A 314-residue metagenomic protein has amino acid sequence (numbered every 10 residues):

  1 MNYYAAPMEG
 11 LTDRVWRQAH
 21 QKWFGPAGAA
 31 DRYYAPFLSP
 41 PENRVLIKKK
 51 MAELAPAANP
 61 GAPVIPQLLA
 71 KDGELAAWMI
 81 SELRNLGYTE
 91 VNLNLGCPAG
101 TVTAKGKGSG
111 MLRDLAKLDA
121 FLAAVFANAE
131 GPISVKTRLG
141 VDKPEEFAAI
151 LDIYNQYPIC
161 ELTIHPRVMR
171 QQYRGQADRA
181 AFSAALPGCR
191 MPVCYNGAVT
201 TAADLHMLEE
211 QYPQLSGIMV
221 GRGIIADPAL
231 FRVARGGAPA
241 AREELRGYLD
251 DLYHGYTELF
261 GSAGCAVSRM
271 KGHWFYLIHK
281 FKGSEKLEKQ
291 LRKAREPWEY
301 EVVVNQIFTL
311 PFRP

Functional and structural regions predicted by a protein language model:
Y3-A6, Y33-A35, V64-L68, V91-L93 (+4 more regions): Hydrophobic faces of well-ordered beta-strands that scaffold small-molecule active sites in alpha/beta enzyme cores
Y3-Y4, E9, V15, A120-A123 (+5 more regions): Alpha/beta catalytic cores of nucleotide-metabolism and tRNA/nucleoside-modifying enzymes
M8-E82: Glycine-rich, positively charged N-terminal anion/phosphate-binding segment
M8-G10, L38-P40, L69-K71, G96-P98 (+4 more regions): Active-site beta-loop-alpha junctions enriched in small/polar residues
F24-A27, W78-V91, L95-K105, A116-M191: Alpha/beta enzyme core
K48-K49, A57, G100-M111: An active-site metal/cofactor-coordinating segment within enzyme catalytic domains
G106-L112, Q171, R235-G236: Short glycine-enriched, charge-decorated loop/helix-capping segments at active-site entrances that position
M111-L115, G175, P239-R242: Flexible, glycine- and charge-enriched loops at secondary-structure boundaries
